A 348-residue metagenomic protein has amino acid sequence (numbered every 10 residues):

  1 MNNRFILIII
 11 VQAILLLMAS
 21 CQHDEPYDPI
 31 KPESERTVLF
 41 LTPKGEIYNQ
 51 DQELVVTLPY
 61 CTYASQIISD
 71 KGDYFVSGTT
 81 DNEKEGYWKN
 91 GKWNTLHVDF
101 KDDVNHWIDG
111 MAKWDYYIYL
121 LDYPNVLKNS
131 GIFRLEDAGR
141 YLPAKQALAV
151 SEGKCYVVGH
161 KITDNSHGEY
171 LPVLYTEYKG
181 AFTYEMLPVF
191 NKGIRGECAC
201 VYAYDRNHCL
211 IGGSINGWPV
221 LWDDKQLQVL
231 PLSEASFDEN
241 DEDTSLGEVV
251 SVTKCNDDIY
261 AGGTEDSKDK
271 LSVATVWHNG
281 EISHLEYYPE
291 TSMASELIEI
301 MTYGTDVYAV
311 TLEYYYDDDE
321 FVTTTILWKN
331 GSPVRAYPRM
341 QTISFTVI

Functional and structural regions predicted by a protein language model:
M1-I9: Bacterial N-terminal signal peptides that target proteins for export
L17-S20: C-terminal motif of bacterial Sec signal peptides marking the signal peptidase cleavage site
H23-I348: Residue-level hotspots at or immediately adjacent to binding/recognition sites across diverse folds
